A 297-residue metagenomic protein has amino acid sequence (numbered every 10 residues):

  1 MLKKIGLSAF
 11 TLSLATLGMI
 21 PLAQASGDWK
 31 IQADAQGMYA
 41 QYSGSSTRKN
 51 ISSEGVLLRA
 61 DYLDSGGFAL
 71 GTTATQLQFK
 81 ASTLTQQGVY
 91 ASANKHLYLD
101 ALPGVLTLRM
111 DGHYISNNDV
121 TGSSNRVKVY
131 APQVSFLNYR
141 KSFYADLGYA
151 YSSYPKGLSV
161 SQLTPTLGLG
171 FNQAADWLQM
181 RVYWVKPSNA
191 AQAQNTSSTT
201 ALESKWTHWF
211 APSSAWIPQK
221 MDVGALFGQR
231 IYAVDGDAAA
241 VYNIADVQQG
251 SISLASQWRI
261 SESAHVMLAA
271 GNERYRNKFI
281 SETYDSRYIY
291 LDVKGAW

Functional and structural regions predicted by a protein language model:
M1-F10: Bacterial N-terminal signal peptides that target proteins for export
A9-T11, A15, S256: Short, functionally important structural connectors and interaction interfaces within domains
A15-Q24: C-terminal segment of classical bacterial N-terminal signal peptides
A25-W297: Transmembrane beta-barrel domains of bacterial outer-membrane proteins
